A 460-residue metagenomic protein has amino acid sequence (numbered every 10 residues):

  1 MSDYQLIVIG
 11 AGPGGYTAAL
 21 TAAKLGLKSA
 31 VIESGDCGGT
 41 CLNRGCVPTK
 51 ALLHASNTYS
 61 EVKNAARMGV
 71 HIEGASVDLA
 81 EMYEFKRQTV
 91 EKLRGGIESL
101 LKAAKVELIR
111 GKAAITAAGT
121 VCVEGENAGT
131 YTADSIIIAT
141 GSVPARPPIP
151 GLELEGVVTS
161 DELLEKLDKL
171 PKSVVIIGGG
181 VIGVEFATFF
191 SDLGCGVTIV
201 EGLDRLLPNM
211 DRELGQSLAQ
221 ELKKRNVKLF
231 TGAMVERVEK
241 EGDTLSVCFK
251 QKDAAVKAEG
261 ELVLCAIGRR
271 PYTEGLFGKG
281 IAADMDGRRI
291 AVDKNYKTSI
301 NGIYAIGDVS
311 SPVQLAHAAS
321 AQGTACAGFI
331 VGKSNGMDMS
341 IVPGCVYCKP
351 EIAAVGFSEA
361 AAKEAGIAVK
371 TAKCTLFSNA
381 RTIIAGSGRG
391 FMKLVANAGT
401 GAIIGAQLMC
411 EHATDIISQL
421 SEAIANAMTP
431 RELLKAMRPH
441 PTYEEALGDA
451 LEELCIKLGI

Functional and structural regions predicted by a protein language model:
M1-G12, L170-G180: Beta1/beta-strand and adjacent pyrophosphate-binding region of the FAD-binding site in flavoprotein oxidoreductases
S2-Y4, L20-L27, I32-P171, T198 (+8 more regions): Glycine-rich flavin
I7-G14, A18-G35, T40, V47 (+2 more regions): Flexible, glycine-rich terminal cap/loop adjacent to redox cofactors in electron-transfer oxidoreductases
I7-I9, A113, Y131-G141, I176-I177 (+2 more regions): Short hydrophobic core segments
G15, G183-V184: N-terminal Rossmann-fold NAD(P) dinucleotide-binding loop
A19, A23, A187, S191-D192: Gly/Ala-rich phosphate-binding loop of Rossmann-like dinucleotide-binding domains, activating on the conserved
P48, V121, P271, T298 (+2 more regions): Hydrophobic "anchor" residues
E153-P171, K257-F329: FAD-site-proximal beta/loop scaffold in flavoenzymes
